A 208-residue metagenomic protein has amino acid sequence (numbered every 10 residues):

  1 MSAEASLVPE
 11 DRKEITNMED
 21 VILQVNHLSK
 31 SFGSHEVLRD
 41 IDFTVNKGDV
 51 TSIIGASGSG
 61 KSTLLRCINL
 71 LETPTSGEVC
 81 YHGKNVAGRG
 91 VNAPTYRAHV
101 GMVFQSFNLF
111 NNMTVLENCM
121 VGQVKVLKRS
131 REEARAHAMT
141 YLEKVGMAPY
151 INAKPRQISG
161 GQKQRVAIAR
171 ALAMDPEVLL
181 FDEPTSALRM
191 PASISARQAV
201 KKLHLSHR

Functional and structural regions predicted by a protein language model:
M1-S29: ABC-family P-loop ATPase nucleotide-binding domain
D20-R208: ABC family nucleotide-binding domain
